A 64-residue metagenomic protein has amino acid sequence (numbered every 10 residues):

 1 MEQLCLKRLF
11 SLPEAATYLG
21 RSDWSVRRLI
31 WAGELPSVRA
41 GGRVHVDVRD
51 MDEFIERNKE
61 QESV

Functional and structural regions predicted by a protein language model:
M1-R28, R57: Polyanion-binding surface elements
P13, G33, V48-R49: Structural detector for helix-capping/boundary residues
Y18-H45: Major-groove DNA-recognition helix of helix-turn-helix-type DNA-binding domains
R43-V48, F54: Short linear motifs centered on Gly/Pro in flexible linkers and helix caps
M51-V64: A short, Lys/Arg-enriched interface patch at domain edges and termini
